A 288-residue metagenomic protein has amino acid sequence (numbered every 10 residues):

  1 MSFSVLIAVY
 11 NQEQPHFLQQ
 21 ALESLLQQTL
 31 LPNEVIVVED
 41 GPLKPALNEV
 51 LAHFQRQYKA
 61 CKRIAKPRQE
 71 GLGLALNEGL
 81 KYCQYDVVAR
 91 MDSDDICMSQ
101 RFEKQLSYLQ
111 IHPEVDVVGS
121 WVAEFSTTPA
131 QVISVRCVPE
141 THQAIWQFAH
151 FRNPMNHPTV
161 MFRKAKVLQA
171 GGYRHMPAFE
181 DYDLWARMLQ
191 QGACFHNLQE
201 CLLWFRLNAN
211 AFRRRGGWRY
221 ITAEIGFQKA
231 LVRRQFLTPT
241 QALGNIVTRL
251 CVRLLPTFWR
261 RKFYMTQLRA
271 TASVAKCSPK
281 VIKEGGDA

Functional and structural regions predicted by a protein language model:
Q12-Q27: Short, well-formed alpha-helical segments that are part of the catalytic scaffolds of diverse glycosyltransferases
E39-E49, R68, D92: A conserved acidic beta->alpha catalytic loop
K66-C83: Glycine-rich, basic loop-to-helix element that forms the pyrophosphate-binding segment of sugar-nucleotide handling
V88: Short aromatic/hydrophobic "clamp" motif used to bind/position activated sugar donors
Q100-I133: Conserved donor NDP-sugar-binding/catalytic core segment of glycosyltransferases
S120-W121, V135-N153: Short, flexible, basic/aromatic active-site loop/helix in glycosyltransferases
A178-L184: Acidic donor-binding loop at a coil-to-helix junction in glycosyltransferase catalytic cores that engages
A193, F205, R213-T238: Catalytic core of nucleotide-sugar-dependent glycosyltransferases
